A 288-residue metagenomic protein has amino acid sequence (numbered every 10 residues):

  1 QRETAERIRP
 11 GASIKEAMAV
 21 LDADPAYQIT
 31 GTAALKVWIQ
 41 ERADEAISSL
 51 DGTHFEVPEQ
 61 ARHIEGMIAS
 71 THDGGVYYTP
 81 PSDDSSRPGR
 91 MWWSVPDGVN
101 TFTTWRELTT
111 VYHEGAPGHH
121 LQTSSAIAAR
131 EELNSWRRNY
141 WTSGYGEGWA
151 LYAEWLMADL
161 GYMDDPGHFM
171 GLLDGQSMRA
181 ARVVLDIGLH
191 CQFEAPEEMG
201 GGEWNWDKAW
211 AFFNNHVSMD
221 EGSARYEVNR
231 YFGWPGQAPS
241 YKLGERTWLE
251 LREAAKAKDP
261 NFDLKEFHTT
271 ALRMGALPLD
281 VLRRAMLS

Functional and structural regions predicted by a protein language model:
Q1-S288: N-terminal maturation segment of proteins
